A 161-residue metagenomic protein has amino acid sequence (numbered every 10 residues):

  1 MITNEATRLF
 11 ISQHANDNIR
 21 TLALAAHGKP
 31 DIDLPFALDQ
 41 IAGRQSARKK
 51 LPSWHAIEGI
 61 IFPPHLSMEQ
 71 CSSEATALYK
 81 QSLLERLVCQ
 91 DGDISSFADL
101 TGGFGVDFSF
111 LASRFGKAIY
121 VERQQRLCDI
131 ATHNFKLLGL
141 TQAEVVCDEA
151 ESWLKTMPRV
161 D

Functional and structural regions predicted by a protein language model:
M1-D161: SAM-dependent transferase fold signal centered on methyltransferase-like domains, encompassing both Class I
